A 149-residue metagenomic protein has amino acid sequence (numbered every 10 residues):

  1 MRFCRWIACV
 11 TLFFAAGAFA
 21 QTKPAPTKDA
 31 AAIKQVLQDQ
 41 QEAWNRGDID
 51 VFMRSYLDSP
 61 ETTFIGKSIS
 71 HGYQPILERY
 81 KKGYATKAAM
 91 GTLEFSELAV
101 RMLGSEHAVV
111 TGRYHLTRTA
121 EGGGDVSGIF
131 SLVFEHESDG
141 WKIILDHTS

Functional and structural regions predicted by a protein language model:
M1-R5: Positively charged n-region of N-terminal signal peptides that target proteins for export
I7-G17: Bacterial N-terminal signal peptides
A18-T22: Boundary at the C-terminal end of the N-terminal hydrophobic targeting segment
K23-P26, Q38-E42, T62-I69: Second-shell loop/turn segments in exported
A30, K34, I49-E106, R113 (+1 more regions): A solvent-exposed, acidic/Ser-Thr-rich amphipathic alpha-helical stretch
Q40, G47-D48: Short helix-adjacent coil turns
V100-A108, F134-G140: A short, structured loop/turn motif at beta-sheet edges
S127-S149: Short beta-strand edge/turn micro-motifs at domain boundaries
